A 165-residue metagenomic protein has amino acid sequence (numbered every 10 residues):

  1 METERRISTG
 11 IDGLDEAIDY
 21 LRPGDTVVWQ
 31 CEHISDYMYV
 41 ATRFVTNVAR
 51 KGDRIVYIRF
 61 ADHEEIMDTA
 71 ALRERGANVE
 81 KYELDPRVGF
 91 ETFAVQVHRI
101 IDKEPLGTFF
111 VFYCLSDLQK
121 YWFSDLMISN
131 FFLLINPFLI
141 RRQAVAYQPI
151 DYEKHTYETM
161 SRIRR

Functional and structural regions predicted by a protein language model:
E2-D62: Glycine-rich P-loop/Walker A and Walker A-like loops and their local beta1-loop-alpha1 context in P-loop NTPases
G10-G13, Y37-V40, G89, F93 (+4 more regions): Helical mechanochemical/support elements of P-loop NTPase systems and associated helical scaffolds
D19-R22, N47-K51, I101-E104, P137-R142 (+1 more regions): Conserved catalytic network of the ASCE P-loop NTPase/AAA+ motor domain
W29, Y57, V111-Y113, A144-Y152: Structural recognition of the conserved hydrophobic beta-strand(s) that form the central parallel beta-sheet of P-loop
Y37, H63-T69, H155-E158: Short, charged/polar "capping" segments at the starts of alpha-helices and the immediately preceding loops
K51-K120: Conserved inter-motif catalytic segment of the P-loop NTP-binding fold
W122, M127-K154: Substrate-engagement module of ASCE P-loop NTPases
I150-R165: Phosphate-binding/switch region of NTP-binding enzymes
